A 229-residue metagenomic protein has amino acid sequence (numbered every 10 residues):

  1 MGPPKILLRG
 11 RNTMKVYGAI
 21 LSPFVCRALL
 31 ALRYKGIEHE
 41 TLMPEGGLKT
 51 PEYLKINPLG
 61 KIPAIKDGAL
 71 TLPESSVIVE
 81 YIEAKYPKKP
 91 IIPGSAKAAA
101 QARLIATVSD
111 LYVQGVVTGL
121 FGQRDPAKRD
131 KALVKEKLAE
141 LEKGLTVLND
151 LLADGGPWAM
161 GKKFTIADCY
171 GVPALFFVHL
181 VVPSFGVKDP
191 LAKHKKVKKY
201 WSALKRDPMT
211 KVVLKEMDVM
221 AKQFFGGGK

Functional and structural regions predicted by a protein language model:
G2-G144, D154-G155, A159: GST-like domain detector, emphasizing the conserved glutathione-binding G-site in the N-terminal thioredoxin-like
A19, I166, M217: Short, solvent-exposed turn/loop segments enriched in Gly/Ser/Thr/Pro and often Arg
T41, V213-L214: A generic structural-conservation signal
Q101-L104, K199, V212: Short, solvent-exposed alpha-helical surface patches in well-structured domains
S109-R206: GST-like fold's C-terminal all-alpha helical module
D207-P208, V212-V213: A late-sequence structural motif
E216-K229: Acidic/histidine-enriched, glycine/proline-rich intrinsically disordered or flexible terminal extensions
